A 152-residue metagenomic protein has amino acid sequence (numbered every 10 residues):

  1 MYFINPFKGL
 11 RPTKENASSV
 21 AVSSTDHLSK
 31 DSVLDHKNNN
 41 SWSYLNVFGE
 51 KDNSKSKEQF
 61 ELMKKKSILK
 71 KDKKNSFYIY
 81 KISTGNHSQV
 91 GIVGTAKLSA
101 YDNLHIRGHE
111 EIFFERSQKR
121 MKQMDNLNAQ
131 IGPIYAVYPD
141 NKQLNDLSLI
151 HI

Functional and structural regions predicted by a protein language model:
M1-L149: A cross-family signal for N-terminal binding/gating loops and helix N-caps that shape access to the active site
